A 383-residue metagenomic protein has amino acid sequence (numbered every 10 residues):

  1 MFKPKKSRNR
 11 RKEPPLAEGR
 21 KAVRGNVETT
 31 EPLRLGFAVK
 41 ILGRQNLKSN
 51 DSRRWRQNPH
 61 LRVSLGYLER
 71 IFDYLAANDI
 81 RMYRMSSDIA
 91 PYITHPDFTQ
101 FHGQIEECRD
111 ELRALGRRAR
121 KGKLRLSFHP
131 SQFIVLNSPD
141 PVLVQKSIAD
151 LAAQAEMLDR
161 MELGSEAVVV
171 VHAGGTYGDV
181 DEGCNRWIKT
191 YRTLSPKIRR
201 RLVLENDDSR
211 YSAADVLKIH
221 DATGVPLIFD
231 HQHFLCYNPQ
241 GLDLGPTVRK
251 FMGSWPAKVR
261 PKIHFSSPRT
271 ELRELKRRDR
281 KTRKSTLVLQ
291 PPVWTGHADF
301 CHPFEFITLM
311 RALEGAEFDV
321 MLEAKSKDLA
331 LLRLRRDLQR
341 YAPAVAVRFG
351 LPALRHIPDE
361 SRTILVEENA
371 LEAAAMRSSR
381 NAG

Functional and structural regions predicted by a protein language model:
F2-R125, Q132-I148, A152-L163, K189-T193 (+4 more regions): Alpha/beta catalytic barrel-like cores
I134-N137, G164-V168, G175-E182, R210-A213: Short, well-ordered, mixed-charge alpha-helical segments that flank or form enzyme active sites
V168-G183, V288-D299: Glycine-rich phosphate-binding "P-loop"
V170, R201-D208, E323: Catalytic beta/alpha-barrel core
T176-G178, S209-Y211, H233-C236, L242 (+1 more regions): Short, catalytically relevant binding-site loops at active-site mouths
V180-T190, L202-N206: Multi-pass alpha-helical transmembrane bundles in non-GPCR membrane proteins that perform intramembrane catalysis
K197-R200, H220-I228: Glycine-enriched alpha-helix->loop->beta-strand junction motifs that scaffold or abut catalytic
L217-D221, F229-P239: Long, repeat-rich segments with strong aromatic
